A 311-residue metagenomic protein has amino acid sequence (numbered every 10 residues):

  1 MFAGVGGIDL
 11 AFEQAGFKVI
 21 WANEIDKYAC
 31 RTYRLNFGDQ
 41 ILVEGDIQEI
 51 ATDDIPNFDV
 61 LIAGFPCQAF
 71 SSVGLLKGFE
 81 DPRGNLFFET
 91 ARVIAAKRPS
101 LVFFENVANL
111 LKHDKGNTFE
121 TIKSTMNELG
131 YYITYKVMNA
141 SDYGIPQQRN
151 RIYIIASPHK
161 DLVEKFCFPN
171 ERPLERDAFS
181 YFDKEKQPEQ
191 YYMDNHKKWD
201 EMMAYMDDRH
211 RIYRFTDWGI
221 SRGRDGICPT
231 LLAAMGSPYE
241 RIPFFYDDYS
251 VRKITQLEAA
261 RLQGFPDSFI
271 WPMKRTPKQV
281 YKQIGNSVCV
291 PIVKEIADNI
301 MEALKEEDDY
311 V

Functional and structural regions predicted by a protein language model:
M1-V5: Class I SAM-dependent methyltransferase "Motif I" SAM/SAH-binding loop
A11-K18, N36: A short, Lys/Arg-enriched amphipathic alpha-helix followed by its capping loop at the start of a domain
A22-N23: The conserved SAM/SAH-binding core of class I Rossmann-like methyltransferase domains, concentrating on the hydrophobic
D26: Conserved SAM/SAH-binding beta-strand->alpha-helix loop
R31-T52: S-adenosyl-L-methionine
I50-V60, Q68-T230, G236: Class I S-adenosyl-L-methionine
D194-V311: C-terminal target-recognition/interaction regions appended to catalytic cores
